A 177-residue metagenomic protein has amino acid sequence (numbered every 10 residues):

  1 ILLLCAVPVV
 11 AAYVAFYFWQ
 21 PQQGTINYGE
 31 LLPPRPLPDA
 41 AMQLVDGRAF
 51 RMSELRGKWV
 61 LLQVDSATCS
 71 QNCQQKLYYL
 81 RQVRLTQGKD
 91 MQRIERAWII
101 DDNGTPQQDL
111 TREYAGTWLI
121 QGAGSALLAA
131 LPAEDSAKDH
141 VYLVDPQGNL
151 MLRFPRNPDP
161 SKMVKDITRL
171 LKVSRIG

Functional and structural regions predicted by a protein language model:
I1-A41: N-terminal targeting signals for export/organelle localization
Y17, R48, R81-T86, K165-G177: Short, surface-exposed patches at the edges or C-terminal ends of soluble domains, predominantly
L37, L55-G57, M91-R93, S136: Extracytoplasmic
A41-V60: A short beta-strand-turn-helix
E54-L80: Short active-site neighborhood of thiol/selenol oxidoreductases, capturing the structured segment around
Q71-E113: Structural microenvironment flanking redox-active thiols in thiol-disulfide oxidoreductases
E95-V144: Short, internal strand/loop/helix patches that form the active-site neighborhood or redox-interaction surface
A137-G177: Thiol-/selenol-based redox modules, centered on thioredoxin-like and closely related oxidoreductase domains
